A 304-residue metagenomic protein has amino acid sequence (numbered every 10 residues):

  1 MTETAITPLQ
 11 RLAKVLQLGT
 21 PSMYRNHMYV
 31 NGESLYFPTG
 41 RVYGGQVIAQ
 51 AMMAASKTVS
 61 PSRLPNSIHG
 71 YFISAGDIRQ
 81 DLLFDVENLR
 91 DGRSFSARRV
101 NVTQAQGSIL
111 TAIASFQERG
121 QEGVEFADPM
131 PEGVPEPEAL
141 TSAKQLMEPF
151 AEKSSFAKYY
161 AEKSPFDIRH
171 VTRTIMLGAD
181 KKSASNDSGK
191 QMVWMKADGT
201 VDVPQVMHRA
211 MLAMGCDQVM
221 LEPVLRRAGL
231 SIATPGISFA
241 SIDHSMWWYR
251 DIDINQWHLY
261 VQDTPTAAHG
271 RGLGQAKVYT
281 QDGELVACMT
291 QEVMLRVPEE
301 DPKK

Functional and structural regions predicted by a protein language model:
M1-K304: Terminal targeting signals and extreme-terminal segments of soluble enzymes
